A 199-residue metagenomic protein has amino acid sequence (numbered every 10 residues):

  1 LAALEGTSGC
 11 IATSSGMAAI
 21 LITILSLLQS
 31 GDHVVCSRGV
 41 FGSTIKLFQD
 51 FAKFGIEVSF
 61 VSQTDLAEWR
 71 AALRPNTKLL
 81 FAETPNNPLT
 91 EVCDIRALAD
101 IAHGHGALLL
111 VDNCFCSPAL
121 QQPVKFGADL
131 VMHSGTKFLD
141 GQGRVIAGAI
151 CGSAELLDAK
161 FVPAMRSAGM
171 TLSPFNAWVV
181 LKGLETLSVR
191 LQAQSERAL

Functional and structural regions predicted by a protein language model:
L4-E5: Compact, glycine-rich, soluble single-domain proteins
G9-L199: Conserved PLP-enzyme active-site core in the AAT-like
